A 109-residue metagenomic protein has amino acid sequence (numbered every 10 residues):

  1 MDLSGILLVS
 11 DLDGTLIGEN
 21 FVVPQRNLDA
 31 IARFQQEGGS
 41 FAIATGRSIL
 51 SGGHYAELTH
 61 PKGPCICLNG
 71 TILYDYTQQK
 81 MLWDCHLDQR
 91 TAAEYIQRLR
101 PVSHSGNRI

Functional and structural regions predicted by a protein language model:
M1, D13, G52-G53: N-terminal-biased segments
D2-S4, E37: Short loop/turn elements that form and flank the Walker-type P-loop nucleotide-binding site in RecA-like NTPase cores
S4-F21, Y95: Asp-based phosphoryl-transfer active-site loop
Q25-I109: Active-site phosphate-binding/coordination module
